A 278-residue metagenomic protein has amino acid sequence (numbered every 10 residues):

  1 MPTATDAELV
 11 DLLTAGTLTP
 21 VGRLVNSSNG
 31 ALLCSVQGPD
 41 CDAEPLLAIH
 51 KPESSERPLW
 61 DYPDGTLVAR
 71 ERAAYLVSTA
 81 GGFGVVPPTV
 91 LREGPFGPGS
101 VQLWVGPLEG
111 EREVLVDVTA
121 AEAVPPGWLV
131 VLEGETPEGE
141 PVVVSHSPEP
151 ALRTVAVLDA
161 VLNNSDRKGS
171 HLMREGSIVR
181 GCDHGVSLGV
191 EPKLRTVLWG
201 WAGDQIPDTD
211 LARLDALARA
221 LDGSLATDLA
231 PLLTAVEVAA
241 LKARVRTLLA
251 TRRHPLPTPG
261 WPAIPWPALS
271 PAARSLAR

Functional and structural regions predicted by a protein language model:
M1-A15, T19: Juxta-kinase regulatory segment immediately upstream of eukaryotic protein kinase catalytic domains
T3-A4, L46-I49, L129-V131, P141-V142 (+2 more regions): Short hydrophobic/aromatic-rich motifs at helix boundaries and adjacent loops
T3-E8, D42, D117-T119, P125 (+5 more regions): Serine/threonine-rich low-complexity intrinsically disordered regions
A15-T136, V157-S165, E175-R180: Conserved ATP-binding subdomain of kinase catalytic cores across diverse folds
P63, E175-R278: C-terminal catalytic region of ATP-dependent kinase domains
F83, V131-K193, L241: Conserved kinase catalytic-core segment
G99-V161, G200-D204, A212-A239: ATP-dependent phospho-/nucleotidyl transfer catalytic cores
